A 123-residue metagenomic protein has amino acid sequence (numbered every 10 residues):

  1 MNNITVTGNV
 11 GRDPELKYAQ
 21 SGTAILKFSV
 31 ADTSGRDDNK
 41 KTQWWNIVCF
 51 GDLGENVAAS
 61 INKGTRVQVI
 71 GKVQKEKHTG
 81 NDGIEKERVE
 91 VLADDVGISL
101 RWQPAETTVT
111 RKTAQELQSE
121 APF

Functional and structural regions predicted by a protein language model:
M1-N2, L16-G22, D37-K40, E55 (+2 more regions): Acidic, gly/ser/pro-rich intrinsically disordered tails
N3-Q43, K77-G80, E87: Core FKBP-type peptidyl-prolyl cis-trans isomerase
T5-V10, V30, K63-Q74, A93: OB-fold and OB-like beta-barrel modules that bind single-stranded nucleic acids
T7-V10, S21, F50, I70 (+2 more regions): Short glycine-rich loop/turn motifs that provide flexible caps or phosphate-binding loops at active sites
F50-K86, L100: Beta-rich strand-turn-strand
